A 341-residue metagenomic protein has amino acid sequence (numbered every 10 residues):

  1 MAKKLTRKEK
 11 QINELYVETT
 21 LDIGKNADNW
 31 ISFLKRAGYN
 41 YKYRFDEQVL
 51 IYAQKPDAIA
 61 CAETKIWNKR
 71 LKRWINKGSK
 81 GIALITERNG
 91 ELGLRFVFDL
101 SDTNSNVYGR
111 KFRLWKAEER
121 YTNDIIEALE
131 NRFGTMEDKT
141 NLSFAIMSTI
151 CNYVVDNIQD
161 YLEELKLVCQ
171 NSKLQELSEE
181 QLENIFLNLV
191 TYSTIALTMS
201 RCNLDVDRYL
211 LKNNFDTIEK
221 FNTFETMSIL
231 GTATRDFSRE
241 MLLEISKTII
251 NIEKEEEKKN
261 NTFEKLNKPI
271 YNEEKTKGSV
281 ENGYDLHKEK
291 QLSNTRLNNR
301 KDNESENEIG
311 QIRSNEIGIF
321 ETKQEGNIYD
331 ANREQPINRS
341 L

Functional and structural regions predicted by a protein language model:
M1-R300, E304, G318-Q324, Y329 (+1 more regions): N-terminal accessory/interface modules of nucleic-acid-binding and processing proteins
E308-I312: Short cationic/low-complexity microdomains
